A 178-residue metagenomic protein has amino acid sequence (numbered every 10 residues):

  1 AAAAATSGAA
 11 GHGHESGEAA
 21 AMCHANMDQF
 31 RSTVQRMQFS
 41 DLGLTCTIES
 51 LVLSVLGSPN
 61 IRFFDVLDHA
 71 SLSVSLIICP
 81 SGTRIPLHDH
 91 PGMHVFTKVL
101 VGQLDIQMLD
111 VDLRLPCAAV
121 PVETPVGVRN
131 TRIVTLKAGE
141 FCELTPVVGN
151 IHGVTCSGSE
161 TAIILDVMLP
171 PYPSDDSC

Functional and structural regions predicted by a protein language model:
A1-A70, T124-V126, N130, V134: A short, N-terminal "cap"/entry segment at the start of jelly-roll beta-barrel domains of the cupin/DSBH fold
D65-L67, S75-I77, I85-H90, K98 (+1 more regions): Short histidine-centered beta-strand/loop micro-motifs that create catalytic or ligand/metal-coordination sites
H69-S71, F96-K98, M108-G153: Short acidic-glycine-tyrosine-enriched beta hairpin
L72-S75, T83, V95, L100 (+2 more regions): Core residues of folded domains in eukaryotic genome-function proteins
S75-H90, T135-G139, V147-G149: Conserved short histidine dyad/triad with adjacent acidic residue
I78-P80, G92-D110, V167-M168: Short, conserved beta-strand element in jelly-roll/cupin
R84-P86, H94, L104-Q107, L113-P116 (+2 more regions): Eukaryotic short linear interaction motifs
F141-E143, I151-C178: C-terminal folded domains that constitute the principal catalytic or ligand-binding module of multi-domain proteins
